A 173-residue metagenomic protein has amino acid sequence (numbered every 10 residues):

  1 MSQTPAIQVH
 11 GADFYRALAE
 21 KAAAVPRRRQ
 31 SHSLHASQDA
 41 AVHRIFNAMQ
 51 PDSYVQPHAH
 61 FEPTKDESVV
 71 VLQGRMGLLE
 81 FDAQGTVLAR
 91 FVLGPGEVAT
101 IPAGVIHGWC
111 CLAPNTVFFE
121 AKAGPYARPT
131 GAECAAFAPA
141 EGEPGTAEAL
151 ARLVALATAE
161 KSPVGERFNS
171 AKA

Functional and structural regions predicted by a protein language model:
M1-H43, Q56, F91, T146-A173: A short, N-terminal "cap"/entry segment at the start of jelly-roll beta-barrel domains of the cupin/DSBH fold
F46-N47, D66-V71, A99, W109: His/acidic/aromatic-lined binding-pocket segments of jelly-roll/cupin-type domains and related regulatory beta-sandwich
F46-T64: Conserved short histidine dyad/triad with adjacent acidic residue
Q50, T64-F81: Glycine- and acidic-residue-biased ligand/ion/polar-headgroup-sensing regions
P57, L78-E80, A99-I101, H107-L112 (+1 more regions): Short beta-strand His + acidic residue motifs that chelate non-heme Fe in jelly-roll/DSBH and cupin folds
E62-T64, Q84-T86, P125-Y126: Short, surface-exposed beta-strand-loop junctions and turns on beta-sheet-rich folds
D82-G104: Short acidic-glycine-tyrosine-enriched beta hairpin
G108-A173: Double-stranded beta-helix
